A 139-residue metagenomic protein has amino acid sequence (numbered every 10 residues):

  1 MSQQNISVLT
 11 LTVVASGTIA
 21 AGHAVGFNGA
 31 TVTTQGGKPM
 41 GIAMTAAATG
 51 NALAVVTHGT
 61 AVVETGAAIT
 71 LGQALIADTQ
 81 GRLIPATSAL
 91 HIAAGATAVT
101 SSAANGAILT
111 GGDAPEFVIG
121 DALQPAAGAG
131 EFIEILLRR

Functional and structural regions predicted by a protein language model:
M1-R139: Surface-exposed, low-hydrophobicity beta-strand/loop segments enriched in small/polar/acidic residues
